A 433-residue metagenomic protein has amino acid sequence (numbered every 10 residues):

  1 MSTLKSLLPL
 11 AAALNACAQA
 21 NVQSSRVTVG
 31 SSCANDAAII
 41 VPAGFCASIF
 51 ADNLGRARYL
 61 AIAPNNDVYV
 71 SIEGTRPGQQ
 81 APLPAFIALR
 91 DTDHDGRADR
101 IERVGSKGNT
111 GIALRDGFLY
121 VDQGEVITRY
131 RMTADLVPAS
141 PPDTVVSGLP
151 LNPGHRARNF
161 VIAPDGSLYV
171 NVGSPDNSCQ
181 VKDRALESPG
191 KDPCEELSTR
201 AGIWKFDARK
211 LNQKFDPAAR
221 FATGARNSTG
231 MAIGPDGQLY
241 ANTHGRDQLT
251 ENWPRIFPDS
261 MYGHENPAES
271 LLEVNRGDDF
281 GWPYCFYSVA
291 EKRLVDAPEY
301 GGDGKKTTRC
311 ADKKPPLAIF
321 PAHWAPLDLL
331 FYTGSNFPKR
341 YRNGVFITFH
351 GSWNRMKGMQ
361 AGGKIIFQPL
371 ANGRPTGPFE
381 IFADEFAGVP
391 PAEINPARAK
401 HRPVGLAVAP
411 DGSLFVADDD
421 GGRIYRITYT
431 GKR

Functional and structural regions predicted by a protein language model:
N21-V41, A157, S174-D216, T223-N227 (+3 more regions): Beta-propeller domain segments
F50-L54, E102-K107, V145-N152, A219-T223 (+3 more regions): Surface loop/turn motifs at the tips and blade-to-blade linkers of beta-strand repeat domains
L60, I112, F160, S228-M231 (+2 more regions): Hydrophobic core register within WD40 beta-propeller blades
A63-N65, L114-D116, I162-D165, I233-D236 (+2 more regions): Residue-level detector of Asp-centered blade-edge/turn motifs that repeat once per structural unit in beta-propeller
D67-S71, F118-V121, S167-N171, Q238-N242 (+2 more regions): Conserved beta-propeller blade signature
D93-R100, L136-V137, Q213: Acidic, glycine-anchored loop motifs typical of Ca2+
R100, N109, R115, E125-A163 (+1 more regions): Asp-box/WD-like beta-propeller blade repeats and closely related beta-sheet repeat scaffolds
A407-R433: Blade-level signature of beta-propeller repeat domains, shared across WD40, Kelch, NHL, RCC1 and BNR/Asp-box propellers
